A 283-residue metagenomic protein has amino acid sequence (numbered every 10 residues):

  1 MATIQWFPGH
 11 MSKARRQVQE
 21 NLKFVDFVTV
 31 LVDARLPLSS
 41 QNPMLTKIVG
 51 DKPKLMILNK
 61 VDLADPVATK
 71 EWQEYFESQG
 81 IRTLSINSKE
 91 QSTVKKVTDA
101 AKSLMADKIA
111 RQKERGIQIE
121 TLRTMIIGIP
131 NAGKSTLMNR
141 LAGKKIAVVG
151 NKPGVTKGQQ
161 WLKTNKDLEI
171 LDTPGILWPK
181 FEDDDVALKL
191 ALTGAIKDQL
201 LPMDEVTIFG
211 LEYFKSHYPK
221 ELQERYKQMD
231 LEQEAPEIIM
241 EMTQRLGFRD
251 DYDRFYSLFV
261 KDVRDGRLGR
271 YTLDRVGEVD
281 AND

Functional and structural regions predicted by a protein language model:
M1-V28, R35-L36, Q41-M44, I48-K54 (+4 more regions): Helix-rich effector regions associated with P-loop NTPase G domains
V32, L58, G128: Short beta-strand/turn micro-motifs composed of small residues that flank or help shape donor/cofactor-binding pockets
L55, D62-I127, I146: Canonical P-loop GTPase G-domain recognition
S88, M138, L168-L171: Conserved active-site beta-strand-loop modules that form the wall/rim of enzyme catalytic pockets and either contain
K96, A100, T136, F209 (+1 more regions): Alpha-helical scaffold segments in soluble metabolic enzymes
K108-Q112, N139, K145-N151, Y218-E221: Short, structured loop/turn "capping" segments at alpha-beta junctions
I117-I119, R140-L141, L162: Solvent-exposed alpha-helices and their adjacent loops that cap or buttress functional pockets in soluble metabolic
R123-G143, T173: Glycine-rich phosphate-binding P-loop
